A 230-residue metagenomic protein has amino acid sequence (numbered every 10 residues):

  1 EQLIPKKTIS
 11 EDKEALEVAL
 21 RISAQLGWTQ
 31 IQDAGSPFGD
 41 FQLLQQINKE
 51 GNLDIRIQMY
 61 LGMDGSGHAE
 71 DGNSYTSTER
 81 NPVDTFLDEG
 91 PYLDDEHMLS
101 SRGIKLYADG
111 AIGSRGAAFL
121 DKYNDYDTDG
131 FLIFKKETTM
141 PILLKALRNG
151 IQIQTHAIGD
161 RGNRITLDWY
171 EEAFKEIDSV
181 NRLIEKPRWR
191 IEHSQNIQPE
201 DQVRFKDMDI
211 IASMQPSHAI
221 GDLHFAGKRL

Functional and structural regions predicted by a protein language model:
E1-T85, R102, L106-G162, S179-L183 (+3 more regions): Divalent metal-binding segments
Q42-Q46, I165, W169, E200-R204: A short acidic, amphipathic alpha-helical/loop segment
I47-G51, E89-L99, K175, S179 (+2 more regions): Acidic (Asp/Glu)-rich catalytic clusters
K105-A108, G116, Y170, F174 (+1 more regions): Short, small-residue-rich loop/turn micro-motifs
G150, L167-D168, E172: Glycine-rich phosphate/ribose-binding loops and adjacent secondary-structure elements that form binding surfaces
E171, D178, Q198: N-terminal active-site wall of soluble small-molecule enzyme domains
N196-L230: Active-site-adjacent C-terminal substructures of enzyme catalytic domains
